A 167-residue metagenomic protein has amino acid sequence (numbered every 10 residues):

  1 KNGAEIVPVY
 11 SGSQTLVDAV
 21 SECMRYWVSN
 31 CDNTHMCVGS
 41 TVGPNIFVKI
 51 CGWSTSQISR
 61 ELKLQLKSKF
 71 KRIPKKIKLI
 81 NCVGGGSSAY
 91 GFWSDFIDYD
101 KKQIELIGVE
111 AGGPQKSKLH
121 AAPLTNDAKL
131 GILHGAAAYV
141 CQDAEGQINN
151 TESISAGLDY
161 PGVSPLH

Functional and structural regions predicted by a protein language model:
K1, C82-W93, K116-K118: Short glycine/serine/threonine-rich phosphate/pyrophosphate-binding segments that cradle anionic phosphate groups
N2-L16: A glycine-rich helix N-cap at a beta->alpha junction
E5, Q103-E105: Residues at the starts of beta-strands that form the adenosine-phosphate
G12-V20, C51-S59, G85, A89 (+2 more regions): Generic structural signal for well-ordered, non-membrane alpha-helical segments in soluble metabolic enzymes
V17-I46, F70-R72, D98-K101, G108-H167: Active-site/ligand-binding loops adjacent to catalytic centers
C23, L62, L79-N81, G86 (+2 more regions): Buried hydrophobic positions in well-ordered alpha/beta secondary-structure cores of metabolic enzymes
T55-F70: Phosphate/ATP-binding catalytic cores across multiple sugar-kinase/actin-like superfamilies, primarily ASKHA
S68-L79: Inter-helical turn/loop segments and adjacent helix faces that build the functional surface of alpha-helical bundle
